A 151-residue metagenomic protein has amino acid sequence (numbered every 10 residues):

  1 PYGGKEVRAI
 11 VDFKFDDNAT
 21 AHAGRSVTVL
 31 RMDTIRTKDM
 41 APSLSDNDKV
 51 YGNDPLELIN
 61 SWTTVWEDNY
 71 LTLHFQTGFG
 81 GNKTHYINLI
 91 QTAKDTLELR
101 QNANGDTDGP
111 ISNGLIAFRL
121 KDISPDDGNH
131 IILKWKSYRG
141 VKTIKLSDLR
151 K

Functional and structural regions predicted by a protein language model:
P1-V11: Short nucleic-acid-contacting surface segments enriched for D/E, G, S/T with interspersed K/R
A9-V11, L71-L73, G114-F118: Hydrophobic residues positioned within well-ordered beta-strands of beta-sheet architectures
K14-L44, K142-I144: OB-fold/S1-family single-stranded nucleic acid-binding modules
N18-H22, K121-T143: Short, exposed beta-strand-loop hairpins at the edges of beta-sheets in extracellular/periplasmic proteins
D39-V65: Beta-strand/beta-sandwich contexts
T63-D95, D108-S112: His-enriched metal-coordination microenvironments in redox/metal-binding proteins
K94-L120: An anionic, turn-rich surface loop/hairpin at beta-sheet edges that serves as a generic interaction/coordination patch
